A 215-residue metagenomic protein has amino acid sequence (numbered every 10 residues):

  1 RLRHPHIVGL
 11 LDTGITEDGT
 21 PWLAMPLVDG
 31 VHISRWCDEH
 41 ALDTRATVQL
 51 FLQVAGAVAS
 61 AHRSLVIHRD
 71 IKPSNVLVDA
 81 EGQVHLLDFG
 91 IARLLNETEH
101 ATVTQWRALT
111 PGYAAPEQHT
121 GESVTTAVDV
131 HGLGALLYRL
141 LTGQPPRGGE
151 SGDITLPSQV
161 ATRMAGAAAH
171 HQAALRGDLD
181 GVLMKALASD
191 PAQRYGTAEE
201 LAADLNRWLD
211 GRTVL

Functional and structural regions predicted by a protein language model:
L2-I7, I15-E17, M25, D29 (+7 more regions): C-terminal lobe helix-coil module of Hanks-type protein kinase domains
W22: Catalytic tyrosine of NAD(P)H-dependent dehydrogenase/reductases that use a Tyr as the general acid/base
H32-L42: AlphaC helix of the protein kinase catalytic domain
A41-A55: Conserved short alpha-helix within the protein kinase catalytic core
I67: Conserved catalytic-core element of eukaryotic-like protein kinases
D70: Conserved catalytic-loop position in the HRD/HxD motif
V84, T98-A108: Regulatory activation segment
